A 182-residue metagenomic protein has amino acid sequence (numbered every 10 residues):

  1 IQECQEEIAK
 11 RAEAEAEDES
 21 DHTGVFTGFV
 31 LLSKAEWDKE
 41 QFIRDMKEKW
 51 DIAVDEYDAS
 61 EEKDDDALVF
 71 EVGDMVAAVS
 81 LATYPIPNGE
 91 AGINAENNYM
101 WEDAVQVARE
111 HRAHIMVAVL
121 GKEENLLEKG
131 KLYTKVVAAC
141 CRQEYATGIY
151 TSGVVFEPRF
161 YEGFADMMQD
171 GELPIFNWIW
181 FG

Functional and structural regions predicted by a protein language model:
I8-M46: N-terminal alpha-helical "arm" segments
K34-Q106: N-terminal low-complexity, intrinsically disordered segments
E36-W37, K122-N125: Short acidic, S/G/P-rich loop/turn micro-motifs used as interaction or catalytic elements
N94-Y99, L127-V137: Well-ordered, non-membrane alpha-helical segments in soluble/globular domains
V107-E123: Glycine-rich, often proline-containing surface loops adjacent to acidic residues and nearby aromatics that form
M116, T147-S152: A structural signal for short, well-ordered beta-strand segments and their strand-loop junctions that often border
A138-G148: Secondary-structure boundary elements
V154-G182: Aromatic/basic-lined ligand-recognition segments that form π-stacking hydrophobic pockets flanked by Lys/Arg to engage
